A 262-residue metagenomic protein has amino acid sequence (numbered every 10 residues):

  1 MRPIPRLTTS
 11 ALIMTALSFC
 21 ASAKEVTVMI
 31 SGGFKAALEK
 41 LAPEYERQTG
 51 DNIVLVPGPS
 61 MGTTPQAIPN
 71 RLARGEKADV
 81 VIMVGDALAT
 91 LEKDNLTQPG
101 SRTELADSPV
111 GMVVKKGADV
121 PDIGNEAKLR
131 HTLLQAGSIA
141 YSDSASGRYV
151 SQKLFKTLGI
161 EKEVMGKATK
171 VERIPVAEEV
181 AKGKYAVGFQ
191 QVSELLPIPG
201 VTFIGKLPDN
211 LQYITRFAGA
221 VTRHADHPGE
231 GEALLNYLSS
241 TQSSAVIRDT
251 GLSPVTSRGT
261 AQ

Functional and structural regions predicted by a protein language model:
M1-R6: Positively charged n-region of N-terminal signal peptides that target proteins for export
T8-S18: Bacterial N-terminal signal peptides
A23-Q66, N70-K77, D86-D94, Q98-S108 (+1 more regions): Exported/periplasmic ABC-transporter solute-binding proteins
I82: Phosphate-/polyanion-interacting regions in eukaryotic proteins
